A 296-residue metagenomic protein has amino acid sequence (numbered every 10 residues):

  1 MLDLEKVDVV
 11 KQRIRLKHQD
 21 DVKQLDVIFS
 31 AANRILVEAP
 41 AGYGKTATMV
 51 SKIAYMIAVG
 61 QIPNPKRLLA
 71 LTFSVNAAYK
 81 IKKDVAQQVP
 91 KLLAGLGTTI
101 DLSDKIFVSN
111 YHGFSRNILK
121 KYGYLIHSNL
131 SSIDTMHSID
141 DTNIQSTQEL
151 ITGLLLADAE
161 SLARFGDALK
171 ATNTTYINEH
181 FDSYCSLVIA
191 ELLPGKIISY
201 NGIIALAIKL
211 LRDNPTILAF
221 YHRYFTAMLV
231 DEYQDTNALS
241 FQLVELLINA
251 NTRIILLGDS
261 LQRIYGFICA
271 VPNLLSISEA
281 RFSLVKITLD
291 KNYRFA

Functional and structural regions predicted by a protein language model:
M1-Y124: P-loop NTPase Walker
L2-A41, A47-T48, R67-L69, I144-L229 (+3 more regions): Accessory N-terminal region flanking or inserted into the helicase ATPase core in nucleic-acid motor proteins
V10, G113, I264-G266, S276-A296: Conserved coupling/interface region of RecA-like P-loop/ASCE motor cores
P63-R67, L102-K105, A250-R253, R281-K286: Short glycine-/polar-rich loops that comprise or flank the Walker A/P-loop and associated switch/sensor motifs
V75-A78, H112-S115, S260-R263, V271-P272 (+1 more regions): Conserved nucleotide-binding/hydrolysis micro-motifs of P-loop NTPases
N117, Y122-T147, I151-L154, I255: DNA-processing P-loop NTPase/helicase core
T226-A227, N251-I255: Loop/turn-to-beta-strand initiation segments
E232, G258-S260: Walker B catalytic acidic pair
